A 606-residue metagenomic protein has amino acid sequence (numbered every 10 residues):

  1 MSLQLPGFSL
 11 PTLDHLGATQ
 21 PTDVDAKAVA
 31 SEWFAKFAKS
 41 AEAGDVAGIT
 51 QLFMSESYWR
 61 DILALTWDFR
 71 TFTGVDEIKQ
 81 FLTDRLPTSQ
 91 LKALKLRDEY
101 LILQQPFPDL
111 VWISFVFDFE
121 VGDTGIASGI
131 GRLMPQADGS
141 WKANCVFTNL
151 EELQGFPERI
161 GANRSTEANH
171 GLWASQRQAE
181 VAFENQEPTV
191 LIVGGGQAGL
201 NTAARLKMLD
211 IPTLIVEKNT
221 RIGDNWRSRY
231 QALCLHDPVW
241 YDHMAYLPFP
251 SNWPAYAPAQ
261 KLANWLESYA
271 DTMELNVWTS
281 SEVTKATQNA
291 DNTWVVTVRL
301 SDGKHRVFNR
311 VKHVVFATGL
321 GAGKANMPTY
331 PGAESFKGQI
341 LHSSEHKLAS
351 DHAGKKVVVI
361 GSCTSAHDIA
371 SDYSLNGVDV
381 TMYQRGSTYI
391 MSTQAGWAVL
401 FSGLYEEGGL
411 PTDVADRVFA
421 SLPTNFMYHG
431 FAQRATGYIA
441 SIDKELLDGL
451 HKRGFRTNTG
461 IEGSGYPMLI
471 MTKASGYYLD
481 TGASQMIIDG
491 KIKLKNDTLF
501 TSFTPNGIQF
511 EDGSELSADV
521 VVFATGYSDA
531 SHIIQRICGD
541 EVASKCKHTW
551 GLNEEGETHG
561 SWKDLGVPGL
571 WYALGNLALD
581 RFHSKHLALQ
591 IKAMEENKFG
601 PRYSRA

Functional and structural regions predicted by a protein language model:
M1-L52, Q178-F183, E187: Short, low-complexity N-terminal intrinsically disordered segments enriched in polar/charged residues
S2-P11, V116-A179: Short beta-strand edge/turn micro-motifs at domain boundaries
A26-S31, K39, A43-D109: A solvent-exposed, acidic/Ser-Thr-rich amphipathic alpha-helical stretch
V75-F119, L235-T297, S301, K473-K493: N-terminal Rossmann-like dinucleotide/flavin-binding domain of flavoprotein oxidoreductases that bind FAD/FMN
N149, Q260-V358, S362-T364, S371 (+3 more regions): Flavin (primarily FAD) cofactor-binding/catalytic cores of flavoenzymes
V181-V216, V358-S374: N-terminal Rossmann-like FAD-binding beta1-loop-alpha1 element of flavoenzymes
L191, A204-Q231, V378-M391: Glycine-rich FAD pyrophosphate-binding loop
R227-N264, S387-T457: Glycine-rich active-site loop/strand segments that organize a redox cofactor
